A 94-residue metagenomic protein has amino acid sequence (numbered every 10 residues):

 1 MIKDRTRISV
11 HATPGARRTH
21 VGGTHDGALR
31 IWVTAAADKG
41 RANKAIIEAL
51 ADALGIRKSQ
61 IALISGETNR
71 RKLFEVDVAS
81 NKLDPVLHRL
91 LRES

Functional and structural regions predicted by a protein language model:
M1-E48, D52-K58, A62-T68, K72-S94: Contiguous, often N-terminal, cationic amphipathic patches that form binding interfaces
